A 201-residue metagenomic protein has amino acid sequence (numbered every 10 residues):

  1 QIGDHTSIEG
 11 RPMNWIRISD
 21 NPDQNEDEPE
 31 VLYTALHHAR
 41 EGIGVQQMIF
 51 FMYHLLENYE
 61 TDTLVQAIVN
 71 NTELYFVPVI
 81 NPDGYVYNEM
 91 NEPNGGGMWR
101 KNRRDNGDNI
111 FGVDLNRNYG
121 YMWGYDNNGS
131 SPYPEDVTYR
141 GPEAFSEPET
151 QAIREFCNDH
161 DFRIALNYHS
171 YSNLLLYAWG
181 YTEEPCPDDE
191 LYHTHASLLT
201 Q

Functional and structural regions predicted by a protein language model:
Q1-T6: Amphipathic alpha-helical blocks
S7-I8, S146: Short linear Ser/Thr-Pro motifs
E9, A35-H37: Single, functionally critical "micro-switch" positions that shape active/binding sites and transmembrane helices
E9-I18: A short loop-to-beta-strand scaffold at the N-terminal edge of the catalytic core in hydrolase folds
M13, A39-E41: Short hydrophobic/aromatic residue motifs in ordered secondary structure
I18-E26: A short acidic-Thr-Gly-centered motif at the start of a beta-strand
N25-T34, E41-C186: Active-site/substrate-binding loop(s) of hydrolase catalytic cores
E183-Q201: Acidic, glycine-rich loop-and-strand cores that form catalytic or ligand-binding grooves in diverse globular domains
